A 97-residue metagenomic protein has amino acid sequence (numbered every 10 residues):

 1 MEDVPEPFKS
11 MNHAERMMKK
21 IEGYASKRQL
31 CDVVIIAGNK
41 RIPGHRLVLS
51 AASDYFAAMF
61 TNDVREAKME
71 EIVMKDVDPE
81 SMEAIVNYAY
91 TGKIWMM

Functional and structural regions predicted by a protein language model:
M1-S50, K75, E80-M97: N-terminal BTB/POZ boundary and linker segment
D3, M59-D76: Interdomain boundary/hinge elements
V48-F60: Short active-site loop/helix that positions an aromatic residue
D54-Y55, K68-M69, T91-W95: Short, low-complexity, polar/charged sequence segments that are solvent-exposed and flexible
